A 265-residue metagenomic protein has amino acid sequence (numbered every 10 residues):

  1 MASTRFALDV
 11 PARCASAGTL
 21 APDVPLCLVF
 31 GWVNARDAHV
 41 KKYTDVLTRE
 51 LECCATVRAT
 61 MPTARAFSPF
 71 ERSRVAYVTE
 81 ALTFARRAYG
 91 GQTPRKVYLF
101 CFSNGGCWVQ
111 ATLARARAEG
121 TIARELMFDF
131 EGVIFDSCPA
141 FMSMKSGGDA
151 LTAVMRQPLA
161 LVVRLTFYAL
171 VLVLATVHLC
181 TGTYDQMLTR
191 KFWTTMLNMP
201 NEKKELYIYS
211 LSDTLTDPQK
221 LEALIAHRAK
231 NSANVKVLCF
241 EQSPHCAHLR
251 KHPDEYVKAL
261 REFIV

Functional and structural regions predicted by a protein language model:
A2-A66, P218: Short, surface-exposed "cap/lid" segments of acyl-processing enzymes
G18-A21, R164-A259: Serine-hydrolase catalytic core
W32-V33, S137-P139, L211-T214: Residue-level signal for short, function-critical loop segments
V33, E50, P62-Y89: Catalytic nucleophile-loop/oxyanion-hole region of alpha/beta-hydrolase and closely related hydrolase-like folds
K96-F100, G132: Residue in the alpha/beta-hydrolase core beta-strand immediately N-terminal to the catalytic nucleophile
C101-G106: Gly/Ala-rich beta-loop-alpha elbow adjacent to hydrolase catalytic centers
V109-E119: Short glycine-enriched nucleophile-adjacent loop and the immediately C-terminal alpha-helix near the catalytic center
F130-S143: Active-site nucleophile loop of the alpha/beta-hydrolase fold
